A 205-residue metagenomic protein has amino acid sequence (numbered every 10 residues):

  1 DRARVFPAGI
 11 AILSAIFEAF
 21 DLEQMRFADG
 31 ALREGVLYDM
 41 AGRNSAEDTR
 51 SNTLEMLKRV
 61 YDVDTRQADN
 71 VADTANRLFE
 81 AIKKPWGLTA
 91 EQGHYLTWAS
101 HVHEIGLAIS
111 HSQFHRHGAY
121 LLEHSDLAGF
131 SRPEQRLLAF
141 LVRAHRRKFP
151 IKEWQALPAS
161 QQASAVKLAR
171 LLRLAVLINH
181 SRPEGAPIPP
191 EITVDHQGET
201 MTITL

Functional and structural regions predicted by a protein language model:
D1, F6, I12, F17 (+4 more regions): Tryptophan-centered motif/residue detector
D1-A41: Phosphate-binding glycine-rich/basic clefts of nucleotide- and phosphate-handling proteins, predominantly
F20, N179-R182, L205: Short leucine-rich amphipathic alpha-helical surface patches
D29-A31, E91-G93, H196-G198: Short Gly/Ser/Thr- and Asp/Glu-enriched loop/turn motifs at secondary-structure junctions
V36-E47, G87-L88, V142-R146: Short N-terminal helix-initiation segments at or just after the protein's N-terminus
A41-V60: Long, charged amphipathic helices and adjacent flexible linkers at domain junctions
E55-R59, R66-V194: Divalent metal-dependent catalytic cores for phosphoryl transfer on phosphate-bearing substrates
E199-L205: Short, aliphatic-rich beta-strand segments
